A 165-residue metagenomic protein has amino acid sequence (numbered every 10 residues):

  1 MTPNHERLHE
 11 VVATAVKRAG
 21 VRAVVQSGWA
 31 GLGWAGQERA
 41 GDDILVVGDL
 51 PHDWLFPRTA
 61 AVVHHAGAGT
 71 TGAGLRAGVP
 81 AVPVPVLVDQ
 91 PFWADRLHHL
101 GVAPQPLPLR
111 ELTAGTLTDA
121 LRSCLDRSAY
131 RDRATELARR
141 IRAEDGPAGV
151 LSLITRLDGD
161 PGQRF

Functional and structural regions predicted by a protein language model:
M1-A61: Donor-nucleotide binding loops and adjacent catalytic segments primarily of GT-B fold Leloir glycosyltransferases
P3-N4, V46, V84-V88, P108-R110: Short, contiguous acidic/charged loop-to-helix segments that flank catalytic cores in large enzymes
H9, G36-E38, G74-A77, D95-R96 (+1 more regions): Short amphipathic alpha-helical segments
A23-V25, V82-P83, P104-P106: Short hydrophobic alpha-helical runs that function as membrane-insertion/retention elements
V47-R96: A donor-sugar binding/catalytic signature common to diverse glycosyltransferases and related nucleotide-sugar
V88-A120: Change "using UDP/GDP/dTDP sugars" to "using nucleotide sugars
A114-F165: C-terminal amphipathic helix plus adjacent low-complexity, charged tail appended to glycosyltransferase catalytic
